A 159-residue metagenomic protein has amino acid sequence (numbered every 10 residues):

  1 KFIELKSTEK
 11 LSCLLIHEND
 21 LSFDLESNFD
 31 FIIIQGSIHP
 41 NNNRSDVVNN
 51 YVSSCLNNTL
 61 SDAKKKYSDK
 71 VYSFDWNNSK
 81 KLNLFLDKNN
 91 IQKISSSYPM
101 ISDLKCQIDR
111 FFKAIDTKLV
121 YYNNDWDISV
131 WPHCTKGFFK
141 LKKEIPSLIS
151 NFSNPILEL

Functional and structural regions predicted by a protein language model:
K1-L159: Trp/Phe/Arg-rich N-terminal binding region typifying the photolyase-homology
